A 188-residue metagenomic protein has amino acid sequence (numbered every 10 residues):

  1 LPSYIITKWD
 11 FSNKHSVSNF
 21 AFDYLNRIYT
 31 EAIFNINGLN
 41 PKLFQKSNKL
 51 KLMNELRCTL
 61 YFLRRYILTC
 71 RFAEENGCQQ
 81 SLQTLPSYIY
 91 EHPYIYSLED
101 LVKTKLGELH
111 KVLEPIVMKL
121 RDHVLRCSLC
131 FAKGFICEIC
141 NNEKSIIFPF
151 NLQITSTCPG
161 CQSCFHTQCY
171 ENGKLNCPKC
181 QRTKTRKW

Functional and structural regions predicted by a protein language model:
S3-P159, Q168-K174, P178-W188: Cys/His-rich zinc-coordinating modules
